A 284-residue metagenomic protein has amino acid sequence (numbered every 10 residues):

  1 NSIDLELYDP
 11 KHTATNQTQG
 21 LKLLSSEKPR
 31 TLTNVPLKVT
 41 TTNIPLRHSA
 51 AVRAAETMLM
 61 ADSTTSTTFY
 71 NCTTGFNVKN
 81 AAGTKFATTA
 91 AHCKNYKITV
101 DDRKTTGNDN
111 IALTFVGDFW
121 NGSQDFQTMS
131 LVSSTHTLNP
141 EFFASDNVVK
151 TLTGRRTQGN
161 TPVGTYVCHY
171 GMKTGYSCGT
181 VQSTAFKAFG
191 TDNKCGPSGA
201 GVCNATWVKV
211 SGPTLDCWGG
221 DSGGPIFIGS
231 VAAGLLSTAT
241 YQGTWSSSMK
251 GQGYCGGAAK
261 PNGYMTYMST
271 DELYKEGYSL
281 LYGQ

Functional and structural regions predicted by a protein language model:
N1-L23: Short glycine/threonine-rich beta-strand-turn micro-motifs
L24-K28: Cell wall/extracellular polymer interaction/catalysis modules
R30-H48: Soluble, acidic/polar mature domains that operate outside membranes
N43-Q284: Terminal interaction modules at protein C-ends
